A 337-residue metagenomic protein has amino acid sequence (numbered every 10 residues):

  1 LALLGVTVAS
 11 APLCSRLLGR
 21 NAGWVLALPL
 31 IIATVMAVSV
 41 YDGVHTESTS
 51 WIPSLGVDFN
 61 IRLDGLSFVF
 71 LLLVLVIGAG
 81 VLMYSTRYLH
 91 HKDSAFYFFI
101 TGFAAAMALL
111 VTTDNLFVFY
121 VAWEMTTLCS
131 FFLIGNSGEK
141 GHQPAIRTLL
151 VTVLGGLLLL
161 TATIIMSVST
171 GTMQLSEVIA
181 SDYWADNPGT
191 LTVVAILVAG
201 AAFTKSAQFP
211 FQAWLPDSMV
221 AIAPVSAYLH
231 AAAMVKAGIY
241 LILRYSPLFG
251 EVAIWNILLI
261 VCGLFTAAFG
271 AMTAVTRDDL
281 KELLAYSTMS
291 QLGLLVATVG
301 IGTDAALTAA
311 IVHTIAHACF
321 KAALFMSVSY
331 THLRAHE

Functional and structural regions predicted by a protein language model:
L1-L3: C-terminal regulatory domains involved in ligand/effector binding and gene-expression control
V8-F98, S169-D186, A213, R244: Transmembrane helix-loop-helix hairpins at membrane boundaries of multipass inner-membrane proteins
G80-Y97, T101-F119, L128-R334: Hydrophobic transmembrane alpha-helices and their helix-loop junctions in integral membrane proteins
E124: Short phosphate-coordinating micro-motif centered on Lys-Gly-acidic
